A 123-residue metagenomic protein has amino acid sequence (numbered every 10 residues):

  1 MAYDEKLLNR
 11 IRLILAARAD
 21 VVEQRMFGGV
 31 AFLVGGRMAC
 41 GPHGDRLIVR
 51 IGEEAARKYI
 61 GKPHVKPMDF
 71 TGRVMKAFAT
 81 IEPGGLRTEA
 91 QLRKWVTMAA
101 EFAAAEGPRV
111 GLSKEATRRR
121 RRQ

Functional and structural regions predicted by a protein language model:
M1-Q123: Charge-dense, helix-prone N-terminal extensions
